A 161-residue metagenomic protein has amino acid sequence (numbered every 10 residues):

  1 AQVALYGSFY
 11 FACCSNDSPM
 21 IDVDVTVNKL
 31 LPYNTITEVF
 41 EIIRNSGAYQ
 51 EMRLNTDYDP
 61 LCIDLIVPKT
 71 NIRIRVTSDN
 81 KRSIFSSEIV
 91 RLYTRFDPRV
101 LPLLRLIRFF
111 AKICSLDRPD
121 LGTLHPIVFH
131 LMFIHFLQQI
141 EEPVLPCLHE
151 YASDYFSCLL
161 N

Functional and structural regions predicted by a protein language model:
A1-N161: Non-catalytic helical "accessory" subdomain of NTase-fold nucleotidyltransferases
